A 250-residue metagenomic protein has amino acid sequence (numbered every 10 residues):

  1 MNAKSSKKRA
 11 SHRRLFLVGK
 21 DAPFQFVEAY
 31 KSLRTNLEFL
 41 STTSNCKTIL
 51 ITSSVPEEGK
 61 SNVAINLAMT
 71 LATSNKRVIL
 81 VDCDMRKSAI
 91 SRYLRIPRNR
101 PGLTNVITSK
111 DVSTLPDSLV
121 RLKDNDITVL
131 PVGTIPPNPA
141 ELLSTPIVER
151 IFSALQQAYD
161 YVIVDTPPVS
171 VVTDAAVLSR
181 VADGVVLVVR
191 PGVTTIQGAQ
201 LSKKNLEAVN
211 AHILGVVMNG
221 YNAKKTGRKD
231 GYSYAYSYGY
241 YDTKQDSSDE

Functional and structural regions predicted by a protein language model:
M1-L15, Q200-E250: Hydrophobic micro-sites
H12-T43, K110-D111, P116, R121 (+1 more regions): Extended, non-globular alpha-helical segments
Q25-R92: Walker A/P-loop phosphate-binding motif and the immediately C-terminal alpha-helix
L71-V129: Phosphate-binding loop that captures ATP/GTP phosphates
M85-K87, V112, T134-P137, V169-S170 (+2 more regions): Conserved nucleotide-binding/hydrolysis micro-motifs of P-loop NTPases
L119-R121, V132-V172: Phosphate-binding/switch loop-helix module in NTP-utilizing enzymes
A154-Q157, V171-G192: Inter-motif core of Ras-like GTPase G domains
